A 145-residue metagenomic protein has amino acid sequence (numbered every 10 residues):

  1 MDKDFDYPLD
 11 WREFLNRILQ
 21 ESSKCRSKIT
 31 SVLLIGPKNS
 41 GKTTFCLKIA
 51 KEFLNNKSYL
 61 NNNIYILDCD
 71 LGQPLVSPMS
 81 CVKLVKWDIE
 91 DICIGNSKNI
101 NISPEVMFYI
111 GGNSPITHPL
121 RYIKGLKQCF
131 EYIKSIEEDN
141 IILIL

Functional and structural regions predicted by a protein language model:
M1-I35, N39-S40, K48-N62, V82 (+2 more regions): Preference for solvent-exposed, low-hydrophobicity sequence contexts
S27-I29, I35, L60-L145: Nucleotide-state-sensitive switch-loop elements of NTP-binding domains
T44: Conserved Walker
